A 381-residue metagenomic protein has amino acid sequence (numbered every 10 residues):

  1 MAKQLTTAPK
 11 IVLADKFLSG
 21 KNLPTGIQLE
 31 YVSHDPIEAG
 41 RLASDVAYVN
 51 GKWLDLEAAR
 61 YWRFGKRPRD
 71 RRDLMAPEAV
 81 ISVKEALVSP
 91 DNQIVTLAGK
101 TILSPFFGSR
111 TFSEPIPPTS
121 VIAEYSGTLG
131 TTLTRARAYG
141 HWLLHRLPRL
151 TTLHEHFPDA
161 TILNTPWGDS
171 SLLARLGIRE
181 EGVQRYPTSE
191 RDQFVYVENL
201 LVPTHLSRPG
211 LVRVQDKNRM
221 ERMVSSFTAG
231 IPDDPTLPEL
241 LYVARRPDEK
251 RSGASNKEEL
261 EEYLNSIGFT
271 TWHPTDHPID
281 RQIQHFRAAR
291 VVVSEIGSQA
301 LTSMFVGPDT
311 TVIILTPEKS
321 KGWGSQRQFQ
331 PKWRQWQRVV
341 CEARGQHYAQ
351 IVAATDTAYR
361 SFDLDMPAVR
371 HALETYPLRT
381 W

Functional and structural regions predicted by a protein language model:
M1-W381: The feature primarily captures lumenal catalytic ectodomains of type II secretory-pathway glycosyltransferases
